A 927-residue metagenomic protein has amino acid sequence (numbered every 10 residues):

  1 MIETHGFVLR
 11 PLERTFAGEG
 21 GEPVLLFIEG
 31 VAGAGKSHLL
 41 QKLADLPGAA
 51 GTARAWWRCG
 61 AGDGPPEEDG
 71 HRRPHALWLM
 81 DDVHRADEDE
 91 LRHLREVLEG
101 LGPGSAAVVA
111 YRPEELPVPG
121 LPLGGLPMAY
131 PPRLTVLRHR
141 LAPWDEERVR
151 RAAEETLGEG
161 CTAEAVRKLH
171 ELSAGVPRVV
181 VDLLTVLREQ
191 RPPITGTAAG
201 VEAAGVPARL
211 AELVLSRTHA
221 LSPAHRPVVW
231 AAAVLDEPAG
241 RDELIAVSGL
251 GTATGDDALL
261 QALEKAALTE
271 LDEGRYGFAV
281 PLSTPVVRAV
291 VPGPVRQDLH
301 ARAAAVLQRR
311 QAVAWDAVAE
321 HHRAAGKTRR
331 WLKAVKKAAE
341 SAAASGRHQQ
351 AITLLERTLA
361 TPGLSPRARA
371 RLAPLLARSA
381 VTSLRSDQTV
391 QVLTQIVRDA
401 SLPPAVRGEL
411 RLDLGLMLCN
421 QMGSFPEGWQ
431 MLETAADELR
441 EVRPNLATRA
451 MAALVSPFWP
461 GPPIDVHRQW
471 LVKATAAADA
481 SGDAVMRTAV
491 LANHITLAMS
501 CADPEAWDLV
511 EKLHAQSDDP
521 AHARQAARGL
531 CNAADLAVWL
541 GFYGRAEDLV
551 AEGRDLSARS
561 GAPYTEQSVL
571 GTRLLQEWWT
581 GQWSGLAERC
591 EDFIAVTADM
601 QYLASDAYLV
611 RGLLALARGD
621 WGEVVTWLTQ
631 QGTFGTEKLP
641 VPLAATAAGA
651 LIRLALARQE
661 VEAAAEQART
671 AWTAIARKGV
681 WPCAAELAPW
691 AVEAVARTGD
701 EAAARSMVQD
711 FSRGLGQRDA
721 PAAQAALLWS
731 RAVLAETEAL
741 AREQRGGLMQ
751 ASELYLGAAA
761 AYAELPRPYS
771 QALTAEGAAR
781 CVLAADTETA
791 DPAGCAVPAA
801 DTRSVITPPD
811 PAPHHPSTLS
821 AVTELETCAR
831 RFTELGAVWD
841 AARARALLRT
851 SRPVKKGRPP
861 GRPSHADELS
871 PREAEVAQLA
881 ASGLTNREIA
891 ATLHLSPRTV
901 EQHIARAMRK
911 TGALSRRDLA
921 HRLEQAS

Functional and structural regions predicted by a protein language model:
M1-E3, E29-A34, L39-K42, R148-T156 (+3 more regions): Short secondary-structure boundary elements
P23, A239, L271-R275, V313-D316 (+17 more regions): Alpha-solenoid helical repeat architecture
P23-L25, L39-L43, A258, G277-F278 (+6 more regions): Extended alpha-helical scaffolding segments used for macromolecular assembly and cargo binding
A34-W56: P-loop NTPase Walker A phosphate-binding motif
A44, A50, H84, P119 (+7 more regions): Internal alpha-solenoid helical repeat scaffolds
G70-E90, P113: Conserved P-loop NTPase "ATPase switch" module shared by AAA+ and STAND
D89, H93-K168, V179-L183, R209 (+1 more regions): Alpha-helical sensor/transducer elements of the RecA-like P-loop NTPase core
A846-R849, K856-S927: Helix-turn-helix DNA-binding segment
